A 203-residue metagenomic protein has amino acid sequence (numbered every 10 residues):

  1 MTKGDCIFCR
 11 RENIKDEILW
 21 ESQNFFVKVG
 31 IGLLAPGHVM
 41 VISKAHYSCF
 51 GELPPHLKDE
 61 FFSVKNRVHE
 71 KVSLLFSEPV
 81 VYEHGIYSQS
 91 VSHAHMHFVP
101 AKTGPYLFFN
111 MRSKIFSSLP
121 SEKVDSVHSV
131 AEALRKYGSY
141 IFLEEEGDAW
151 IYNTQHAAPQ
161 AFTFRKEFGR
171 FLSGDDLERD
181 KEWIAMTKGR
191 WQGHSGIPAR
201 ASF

Functional and structural regions predicted by a protein language model:
M1-F203: HIT superfamily nucleotide-processing domains
